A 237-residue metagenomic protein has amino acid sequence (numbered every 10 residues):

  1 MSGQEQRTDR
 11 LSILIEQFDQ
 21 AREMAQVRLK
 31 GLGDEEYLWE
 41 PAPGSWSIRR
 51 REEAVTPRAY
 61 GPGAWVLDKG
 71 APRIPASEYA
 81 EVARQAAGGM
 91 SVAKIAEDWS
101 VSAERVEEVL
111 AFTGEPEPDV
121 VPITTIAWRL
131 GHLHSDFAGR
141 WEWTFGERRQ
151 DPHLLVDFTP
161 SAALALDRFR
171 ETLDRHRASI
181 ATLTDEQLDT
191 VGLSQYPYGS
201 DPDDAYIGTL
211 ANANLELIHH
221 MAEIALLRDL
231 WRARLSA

Functional and structural regions predicted by a protein language model:
M1-P72, A111-L155, S194-A237: Short, contiguous alpha-helical
I74-M90, L110: Short, amphipathic alpha-helical "recognition" segments used to contact nucleic acids or chromatin
K94-D98: Short alpha-helical "recognition helix" segments of helix-turn-helix
A103-T113: Major-groove recognition helix of helix-turn-helix-like DNA-binding domains
D157-L193, A205-I218: Acidic/histidine-rich alpha-helical segments that form the ligand environment of transition-metal centers
